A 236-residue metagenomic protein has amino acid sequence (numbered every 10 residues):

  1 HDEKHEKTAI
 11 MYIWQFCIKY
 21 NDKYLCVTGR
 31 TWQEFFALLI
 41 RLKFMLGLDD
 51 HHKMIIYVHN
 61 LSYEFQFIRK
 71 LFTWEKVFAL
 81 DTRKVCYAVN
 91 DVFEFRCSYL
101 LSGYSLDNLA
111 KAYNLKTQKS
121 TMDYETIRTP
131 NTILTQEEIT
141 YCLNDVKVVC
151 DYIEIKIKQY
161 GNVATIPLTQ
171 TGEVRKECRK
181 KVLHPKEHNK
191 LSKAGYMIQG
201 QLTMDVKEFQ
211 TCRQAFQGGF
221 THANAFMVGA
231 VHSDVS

Functional and structural regions predicted by a protein language model:
H1, F95, S236: Short hydrophobic beta-strand that contains or immediately precedes a catalytic carboxylate
H1-M11: Entry/capping segment at the start of metal-dependent catalytic domains with acidic active-site entry clusters
H5, R128, I133-S236: Common nucleic-acid-contacting/processivity interface regions adjacent to the catalytic cores of nucleic-acid enzymes
A9-N21: Short conserved beta-strand segments at catalytic cores or DNA/RNA-binding microdomains of nucleic-acid binding
I13, C97, K176-C178: Eukaryote-specific, cytoplasm-facing alpha-helical/coiled-coil scaffolding segments in long proteins
W14, C86, F93-R96, G195-Y196 (+2 more regions): A broad, low-specificity signal marking well-ordered, structured residues that form hydrophobic/aromatic
Y20-L134, T140-N144, V148, K156: Conserved DEDDh/DEDDy metal-dependent 3′-5′ exonuclease domain
